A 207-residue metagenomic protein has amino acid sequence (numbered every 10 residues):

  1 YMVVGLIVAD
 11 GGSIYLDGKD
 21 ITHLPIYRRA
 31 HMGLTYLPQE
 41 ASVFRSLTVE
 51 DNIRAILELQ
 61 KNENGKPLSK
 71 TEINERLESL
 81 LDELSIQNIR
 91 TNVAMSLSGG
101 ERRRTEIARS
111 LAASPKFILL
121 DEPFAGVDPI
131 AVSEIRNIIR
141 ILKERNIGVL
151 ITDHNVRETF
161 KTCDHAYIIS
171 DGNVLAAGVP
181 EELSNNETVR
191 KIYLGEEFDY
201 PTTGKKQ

Functional and structural regions predicted by a protein language model:
V4: Helix-to-loop junction immediately C-terminal to a conserved catalytic motif
G12-K19, M32: Conserved ABC transporter NBD signature motif
L47-I56: Short coil-to-helix segment of the ABC ATPase nucleotide-binding domain corresponding to the Q-loop/switch region
L68-I89, N137-R140: Conserved ABC ATPase "signature" region
V93-L97, E101: Conserved ABC ATPase signature
S114: Conserved catalytic motifs of ABC-family nucleotide-binding domains
I118-E122: Catalytic Walker B motif of ABC-type/P-loop ATPase nucleotide-binding domains
